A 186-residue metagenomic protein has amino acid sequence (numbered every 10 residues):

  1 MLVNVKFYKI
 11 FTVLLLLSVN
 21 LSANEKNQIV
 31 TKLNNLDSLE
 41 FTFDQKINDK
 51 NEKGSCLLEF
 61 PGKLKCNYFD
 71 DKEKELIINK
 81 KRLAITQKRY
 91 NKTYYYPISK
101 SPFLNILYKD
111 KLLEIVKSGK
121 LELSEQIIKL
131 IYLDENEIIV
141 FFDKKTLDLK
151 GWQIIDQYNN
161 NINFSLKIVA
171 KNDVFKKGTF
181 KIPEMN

Functional and structural regions predicted by a protein language model:
V5-L14: Sec-dependent signal peptide recognition, specifically the positively charged N-region followed immediately by
L14-A23: Hydrophobic h-region of N-terminal signal peptides that target proteins for export in Gram-negative bacteria
N24-T31: Cleaved targeting-peptide boundary
T31-N51: A short, Trp-centered hydrophobic/proline-enriched beta-strand micro-motif
F43, L64-Y68, L83-T86, L130 (+1 more regions): Short hydrophobic/aromatic-rich beta-strand segments that constitute the beta-sheet cores of beta-sandwich/beta-barrel
N48-N51, P61, D71, R89-N91 (+2 more regions): Glycine-centered tight beta-turn/hairpin loop motif at sheet-sheet or coil-to-beta transitions
C56-N105, I162: An acidic-aromatic
E114-K117, L121-N186: Gly/Pro-enriched, hydrophobic low-complexity segments that function as extracytoplasmic propeptides/linkers
